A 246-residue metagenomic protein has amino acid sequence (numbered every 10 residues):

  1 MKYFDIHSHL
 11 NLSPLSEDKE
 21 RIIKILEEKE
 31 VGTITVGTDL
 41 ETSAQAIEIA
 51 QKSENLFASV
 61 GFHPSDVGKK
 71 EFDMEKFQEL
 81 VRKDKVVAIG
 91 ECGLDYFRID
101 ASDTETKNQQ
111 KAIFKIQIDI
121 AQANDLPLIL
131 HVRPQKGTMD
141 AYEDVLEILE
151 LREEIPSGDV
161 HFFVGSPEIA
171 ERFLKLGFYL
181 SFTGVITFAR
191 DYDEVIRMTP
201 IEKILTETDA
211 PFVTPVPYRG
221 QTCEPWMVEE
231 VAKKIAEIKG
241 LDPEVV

Functional and structural regions predicted by a protein language model:
M1-V245: Mid-domain alpha/beta scaffold segments of enzyme catalytic cores
